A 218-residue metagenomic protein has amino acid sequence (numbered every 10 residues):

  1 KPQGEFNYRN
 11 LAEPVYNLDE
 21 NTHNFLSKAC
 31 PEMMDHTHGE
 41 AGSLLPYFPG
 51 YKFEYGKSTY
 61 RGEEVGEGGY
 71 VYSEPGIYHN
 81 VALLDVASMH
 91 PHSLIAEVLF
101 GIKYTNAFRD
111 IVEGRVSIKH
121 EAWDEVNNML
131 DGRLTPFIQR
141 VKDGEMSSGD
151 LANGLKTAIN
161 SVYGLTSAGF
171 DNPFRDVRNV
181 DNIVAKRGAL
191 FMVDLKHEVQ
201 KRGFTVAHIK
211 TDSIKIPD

Functional and structural regions predicted by a protein language model:
K1-I95, D194, E198-D218: Conserved "right-hand" nucleotidyltransferase catalytic core of DNA-directed polymerases
T59-D194, Q200-R202: Helical catalytic core of nucleic-acid polymerases
